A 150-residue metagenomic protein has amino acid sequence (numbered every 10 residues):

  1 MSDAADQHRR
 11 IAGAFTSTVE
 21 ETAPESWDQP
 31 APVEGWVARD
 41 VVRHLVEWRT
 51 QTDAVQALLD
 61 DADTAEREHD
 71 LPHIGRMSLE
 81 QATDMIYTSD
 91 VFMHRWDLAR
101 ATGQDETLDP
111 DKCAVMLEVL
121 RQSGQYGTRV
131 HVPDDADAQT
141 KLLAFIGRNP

Functional and structural regions predicted by a protein language model:
S2-S17, E21-V37, E47-P150: Structured surface interface patches that mediate subunit assembly and partner/cofactor docking
